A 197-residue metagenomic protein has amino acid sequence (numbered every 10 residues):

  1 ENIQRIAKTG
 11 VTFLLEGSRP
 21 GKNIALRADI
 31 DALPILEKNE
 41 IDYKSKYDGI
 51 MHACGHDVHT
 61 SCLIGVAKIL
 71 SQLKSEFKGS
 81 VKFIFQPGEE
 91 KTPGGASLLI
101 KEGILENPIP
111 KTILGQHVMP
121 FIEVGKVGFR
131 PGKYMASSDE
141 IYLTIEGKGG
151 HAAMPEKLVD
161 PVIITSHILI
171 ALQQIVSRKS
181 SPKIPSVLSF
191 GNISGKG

Functional and structural regions predicted by a protein language model:
E1-H52, S61-F77: Acidic/His- and Gly-rich active-site-bordering loop/insert found across diverse amide/peptide-bond hydrolases
T12, L33, I41-M51, S75-G197: Histidine/acidic-residue-rich, glycine-tolerant segments that coordinate divalent metal ions
H59-L63, P93-G95: Short glycine/serine/threonine-rich phosphate/pyrophosphate-binding segments that cradle anionic phosphate groups
